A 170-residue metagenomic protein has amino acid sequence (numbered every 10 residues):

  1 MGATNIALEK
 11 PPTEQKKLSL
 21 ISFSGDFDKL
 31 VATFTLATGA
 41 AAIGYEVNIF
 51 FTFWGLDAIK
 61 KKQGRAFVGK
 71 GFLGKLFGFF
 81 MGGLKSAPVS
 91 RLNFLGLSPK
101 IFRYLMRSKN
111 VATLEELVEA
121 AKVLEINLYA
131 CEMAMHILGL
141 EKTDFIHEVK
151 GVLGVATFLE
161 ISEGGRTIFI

Functional and structural regions predicted by a protein language model:
M1-K29, T35-T38: N-terminal glycine-/serine-/threonine-rich phosphate-binding loop
L20-L30, I59-K60, L105-K109: Short, glycine-rich nucleotide/cofactor-binding loops
V31-G44, I49: Histidine-anchored nucleotide/phosphate-binding helix
V47-F53, Y129-E132: Short internal beta-strands
I59-V68: Glycine-rich loop at the start of a catalytic domain that most often binds anionic cofactors/ligands
F67-M106, N110: A glycine-rich helix N-cap at a beta->alpha junction
L95-A156, E160: A charged, amphipathic interaction segment
E160-I170: Gly/Ser-rich helix-loop-strand patches that form or flank binding pockets for ribonucleotide-derived cofactors
